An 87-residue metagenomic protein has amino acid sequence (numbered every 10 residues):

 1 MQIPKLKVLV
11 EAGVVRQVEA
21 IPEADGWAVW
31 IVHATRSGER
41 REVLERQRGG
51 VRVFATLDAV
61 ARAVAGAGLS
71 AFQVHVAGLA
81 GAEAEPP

Functional and structural regions predicted by a protein language model:
M1-Q2, T56: Residue-level preference for nonpolar/small residues embedded in alpha-helices
P4-K5, A59: Short Gly/charged-rich anion-binding patches and loops
L6, E11-E23, T35: N-terminal intrinsically disordered, cationic/polar leader segments that include organellar targeting peptides
A20-R48, L69-G81: Short aromatic-glycine-(Arg/Gly/Cys) micro-motifs in beta-strand/loop hairpins
V53-G68: A short, charged, amphipathic alpha-helix used as a generic interaction element across diverse proteins
G81-P87: Short terminal or interdomain "cap/linker" segment that borders an active site or interface and mediates
